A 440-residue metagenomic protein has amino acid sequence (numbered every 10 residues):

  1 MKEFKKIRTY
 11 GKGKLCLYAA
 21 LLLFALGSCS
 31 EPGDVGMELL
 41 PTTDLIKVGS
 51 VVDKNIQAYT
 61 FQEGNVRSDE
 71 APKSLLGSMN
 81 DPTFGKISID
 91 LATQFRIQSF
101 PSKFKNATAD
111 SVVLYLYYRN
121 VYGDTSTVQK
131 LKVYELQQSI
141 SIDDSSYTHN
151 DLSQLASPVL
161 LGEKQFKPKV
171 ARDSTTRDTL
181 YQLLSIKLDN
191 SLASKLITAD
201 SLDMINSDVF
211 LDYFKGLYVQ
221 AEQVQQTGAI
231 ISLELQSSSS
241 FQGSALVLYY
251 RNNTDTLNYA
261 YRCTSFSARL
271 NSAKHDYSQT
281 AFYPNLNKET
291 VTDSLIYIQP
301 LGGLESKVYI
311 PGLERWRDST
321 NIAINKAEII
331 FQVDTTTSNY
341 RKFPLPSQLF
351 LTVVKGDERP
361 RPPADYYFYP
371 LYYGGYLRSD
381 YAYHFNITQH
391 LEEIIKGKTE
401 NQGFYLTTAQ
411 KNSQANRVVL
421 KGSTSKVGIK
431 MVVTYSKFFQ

Functional and structural regions predicted by a protein language model:
K2-Q440: Secreted, disulfide-rich extracellular signaling modules
